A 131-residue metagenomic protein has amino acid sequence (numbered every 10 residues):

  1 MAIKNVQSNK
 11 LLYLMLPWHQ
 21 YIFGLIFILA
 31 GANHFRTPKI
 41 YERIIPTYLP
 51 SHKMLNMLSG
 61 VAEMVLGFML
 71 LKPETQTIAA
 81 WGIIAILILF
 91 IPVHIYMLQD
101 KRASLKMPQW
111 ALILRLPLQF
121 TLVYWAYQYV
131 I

Functional and structural regions predicted by a protein language model:
A2-I131: Membrane-interface extramembranous regions
